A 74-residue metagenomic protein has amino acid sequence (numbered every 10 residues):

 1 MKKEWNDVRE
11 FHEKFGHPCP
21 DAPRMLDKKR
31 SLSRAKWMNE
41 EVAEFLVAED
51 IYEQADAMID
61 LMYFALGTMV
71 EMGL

Functional and structural regions predicted by a protein language model:
M1-L74: Flexible "arm" and connector segments at domain edges
